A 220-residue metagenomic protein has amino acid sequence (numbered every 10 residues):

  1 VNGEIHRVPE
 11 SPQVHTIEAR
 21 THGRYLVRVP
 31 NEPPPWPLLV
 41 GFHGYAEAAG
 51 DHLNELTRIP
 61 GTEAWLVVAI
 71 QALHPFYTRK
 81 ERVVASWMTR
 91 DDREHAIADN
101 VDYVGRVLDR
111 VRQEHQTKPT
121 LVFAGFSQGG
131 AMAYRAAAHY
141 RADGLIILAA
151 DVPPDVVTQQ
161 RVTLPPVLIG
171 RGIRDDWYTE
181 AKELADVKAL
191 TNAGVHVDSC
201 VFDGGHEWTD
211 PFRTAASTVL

Functional and structural regions predicted by a protein language model:
H6, H15-K118: Serine-hydrolase catalytic machinery in alpha/beta-hydrolase-like enzymes
A124-G129, A133: Gly/Ala-rich beta-loop-alpha elbow adjacent to hydrolase catalytic centers
R135-H139: Active-site signature of alpha/beta-hydrolase-fold catalytic machinery across serine- and Asp/Cys-nucleophile hydrolases
R141-P154: A conserved short beta-strand
V152-L164: Conserved serine/cysteine hydrolase catalytic core
V162-V167, A193-V195: Short, proline-enriched alpha-helix->beta-strand connector loops that line the catalytic pocket of alpha/beta-hydrolase
L168-R171, D175: Short beta-strand/loop motif that positions the catalytic acidic residue of the alpha/beta-hydrolase fold
E180-L220: C-terminal catalytic histidine-bearing segment of alpha/beta-hydrolase fold enzymes
